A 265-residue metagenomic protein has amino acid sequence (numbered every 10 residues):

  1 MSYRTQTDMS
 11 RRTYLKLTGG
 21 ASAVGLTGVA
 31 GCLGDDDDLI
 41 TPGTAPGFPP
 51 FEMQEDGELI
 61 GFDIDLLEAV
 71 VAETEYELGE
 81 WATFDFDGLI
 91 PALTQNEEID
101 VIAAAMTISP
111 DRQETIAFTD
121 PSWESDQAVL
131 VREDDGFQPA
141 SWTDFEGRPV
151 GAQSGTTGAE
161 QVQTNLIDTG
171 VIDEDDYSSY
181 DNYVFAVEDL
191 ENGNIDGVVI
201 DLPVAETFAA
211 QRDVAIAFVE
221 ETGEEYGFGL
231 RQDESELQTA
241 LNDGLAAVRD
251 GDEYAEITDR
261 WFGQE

Functional and structural regions predicted by a protein language model:
S2-S22, L26-T27: N-terminal secretory signal peptides and thylakoid transit peptides that target proteins across membranes
D37-A105: Extracytoplasmic small-molecule ligand-binding "clamshell" domains of the periplasmic binding protein/Venus flytrap
P42, P46-P49, G57-A72, A128-D181 (+2 more regions): Bilobed "Venus flytrap"/periplasmic-binding protein-like clamshell domains and structurally analogous long
A45-P46, E124-V131, E206, A210-A246 (+1 more regions): Periplasmic-binding protein-like
V70, L93-T94, F145, L190-E191 (+1 more regions): Hydrophobic residues within well-ordered alpha-helices
E77-F84, T156-G170, E174-Y177, T207 (+2 more regions): Ligand-binding clefts/hinges and TM-proximal coupling segments of bilobed small-molecule sensing domains
A82-T143: Acidic, polar ligand-binding/catalytic clefts
A105-E114, Q161-T164, E191-T222: A ligand-binding cleft/hinge motif common to bilobed small-molecule-binding domains
